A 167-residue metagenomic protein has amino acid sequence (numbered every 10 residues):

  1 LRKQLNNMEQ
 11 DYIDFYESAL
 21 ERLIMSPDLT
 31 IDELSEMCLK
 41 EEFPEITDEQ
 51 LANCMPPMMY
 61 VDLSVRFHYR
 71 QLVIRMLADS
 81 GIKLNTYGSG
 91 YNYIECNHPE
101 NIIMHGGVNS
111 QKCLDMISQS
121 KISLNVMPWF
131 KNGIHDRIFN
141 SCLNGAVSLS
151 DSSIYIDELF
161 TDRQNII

Functional and structural regions predicted by a protein language model:
L1-S118: Conserved catalytic-core segment of nucleotide-activated headgroup transferases in glycan assembly
N6, S64, S89-I167: Catalytic binding pocket for nucleotide-activated donors in carbohydrate/polymer assembly enzymes
